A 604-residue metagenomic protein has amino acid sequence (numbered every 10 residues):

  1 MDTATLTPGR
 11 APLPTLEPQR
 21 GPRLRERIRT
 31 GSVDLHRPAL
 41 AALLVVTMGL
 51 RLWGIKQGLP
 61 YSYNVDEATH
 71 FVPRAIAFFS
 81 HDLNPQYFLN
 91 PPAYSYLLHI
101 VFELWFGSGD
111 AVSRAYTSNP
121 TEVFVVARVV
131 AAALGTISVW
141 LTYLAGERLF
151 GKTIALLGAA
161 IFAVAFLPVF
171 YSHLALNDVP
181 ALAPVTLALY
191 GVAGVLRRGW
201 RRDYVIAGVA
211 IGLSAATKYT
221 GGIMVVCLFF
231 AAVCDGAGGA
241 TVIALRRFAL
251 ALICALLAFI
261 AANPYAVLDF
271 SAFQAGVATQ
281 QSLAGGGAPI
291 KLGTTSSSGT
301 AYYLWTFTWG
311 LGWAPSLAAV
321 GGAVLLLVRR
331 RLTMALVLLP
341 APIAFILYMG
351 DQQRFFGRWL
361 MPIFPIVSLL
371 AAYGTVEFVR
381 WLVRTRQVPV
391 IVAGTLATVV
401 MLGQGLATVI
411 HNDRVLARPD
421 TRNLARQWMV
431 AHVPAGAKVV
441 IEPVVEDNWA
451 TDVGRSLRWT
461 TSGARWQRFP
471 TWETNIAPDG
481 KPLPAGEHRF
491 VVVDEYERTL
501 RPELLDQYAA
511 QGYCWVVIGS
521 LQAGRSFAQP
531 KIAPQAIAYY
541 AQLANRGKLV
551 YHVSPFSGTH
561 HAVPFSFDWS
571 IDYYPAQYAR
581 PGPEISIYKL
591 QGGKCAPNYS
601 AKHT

Functional and structural regions predicted by a protein language model:
M1-L16, R20-L24, V388, R414 (+1 more regions): C-terminal luminal/periplasmic domains and tails of membrane-associated envelope-modifying transferases
M1-W53, I137-W140, E147, L156-L157 (+3 more regions): Start-transfer (signal-anchor) and selected internal transmembrane alpha helices of multi-pass inner/ER membrane
P8, L50-W53, R74, H81 (+10 more regions): Transmembrane-lumen/periplasm boundary regions of multi-pass, lipid-linked membrane glycan transferases
P18-Q19, E147-L149, T153, A188-V205 (+4 more regions): Membrane-interface transmembrane helices that cradle and orient dolichyl/undecaprenyl
L44-L50, G158-A163, Y190, I211 (+1 more regions): Short helix- or helix-capping micro-motifs that position conserved polar/aromatic residues at function-defining sites
S62, L167-P180, F356: Short acidic/glycine- and proline-prone juxtamembrane loop motifs at membrane-interface regions of multi-pass membrane
T117, T121, V125-L149, L187 (+2 more regions): Transmembrane-helix motifs of polytopic, lipid-linked glycan transferases
L252-I253, L257, L327-R330, L369-V409: Signature aromatic-anchored transmembrane alpha helix within multi-pass, membrane-resident enzymes that catalyze glycan
